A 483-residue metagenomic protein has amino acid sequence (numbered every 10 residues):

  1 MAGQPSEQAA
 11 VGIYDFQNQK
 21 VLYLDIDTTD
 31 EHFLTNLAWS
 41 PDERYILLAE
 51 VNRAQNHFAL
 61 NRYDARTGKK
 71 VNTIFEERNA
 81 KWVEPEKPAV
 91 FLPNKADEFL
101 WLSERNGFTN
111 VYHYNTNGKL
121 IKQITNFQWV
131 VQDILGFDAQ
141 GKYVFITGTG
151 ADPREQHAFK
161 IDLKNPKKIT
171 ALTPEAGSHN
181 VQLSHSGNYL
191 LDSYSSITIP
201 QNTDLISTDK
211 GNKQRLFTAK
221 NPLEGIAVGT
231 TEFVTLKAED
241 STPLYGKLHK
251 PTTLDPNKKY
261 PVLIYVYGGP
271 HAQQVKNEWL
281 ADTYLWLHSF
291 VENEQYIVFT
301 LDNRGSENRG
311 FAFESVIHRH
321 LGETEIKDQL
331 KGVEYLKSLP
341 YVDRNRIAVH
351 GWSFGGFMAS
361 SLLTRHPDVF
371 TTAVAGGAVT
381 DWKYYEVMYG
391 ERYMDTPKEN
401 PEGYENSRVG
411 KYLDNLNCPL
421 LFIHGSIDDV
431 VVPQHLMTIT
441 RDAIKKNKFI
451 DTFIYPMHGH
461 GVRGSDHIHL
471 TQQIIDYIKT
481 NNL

Functional and structural regions predicted by a protein language model:
A2-Q19: Extended catalytic-interface subdomain
P5-A10, L24, F33-A38, Y45-V51 (+8 more regions): Non-catalytic accessory segments flanking enzyme active sites
A9, Q19, F58-L60, K69 (+6 more regions): Repetitive beta-architecture junctions, highlighting loop-to-beta-strand starts across blade-like repeats
F16-Q19, A65-T67, N115-K119, D162-P166 (+1 more regions): Short loop/turn segments that connect beta-strands within beta-propeller blades
L22, D27-T29, N36-L48, N52 (+2 more regions): Long hydrophobic segments that form regular secondary structure
D42-R44, A96-D97, Q140-K142, N188: Short coil/turn segments that connect the beta-strands within blades of beta-propeller domains
D97-E104: Loop/turn-rich, solvent-exposed surfaces of beta-rich toroidal or solenoidal domains
N180-L483: Serine-hydrolase catalytic core recognition
